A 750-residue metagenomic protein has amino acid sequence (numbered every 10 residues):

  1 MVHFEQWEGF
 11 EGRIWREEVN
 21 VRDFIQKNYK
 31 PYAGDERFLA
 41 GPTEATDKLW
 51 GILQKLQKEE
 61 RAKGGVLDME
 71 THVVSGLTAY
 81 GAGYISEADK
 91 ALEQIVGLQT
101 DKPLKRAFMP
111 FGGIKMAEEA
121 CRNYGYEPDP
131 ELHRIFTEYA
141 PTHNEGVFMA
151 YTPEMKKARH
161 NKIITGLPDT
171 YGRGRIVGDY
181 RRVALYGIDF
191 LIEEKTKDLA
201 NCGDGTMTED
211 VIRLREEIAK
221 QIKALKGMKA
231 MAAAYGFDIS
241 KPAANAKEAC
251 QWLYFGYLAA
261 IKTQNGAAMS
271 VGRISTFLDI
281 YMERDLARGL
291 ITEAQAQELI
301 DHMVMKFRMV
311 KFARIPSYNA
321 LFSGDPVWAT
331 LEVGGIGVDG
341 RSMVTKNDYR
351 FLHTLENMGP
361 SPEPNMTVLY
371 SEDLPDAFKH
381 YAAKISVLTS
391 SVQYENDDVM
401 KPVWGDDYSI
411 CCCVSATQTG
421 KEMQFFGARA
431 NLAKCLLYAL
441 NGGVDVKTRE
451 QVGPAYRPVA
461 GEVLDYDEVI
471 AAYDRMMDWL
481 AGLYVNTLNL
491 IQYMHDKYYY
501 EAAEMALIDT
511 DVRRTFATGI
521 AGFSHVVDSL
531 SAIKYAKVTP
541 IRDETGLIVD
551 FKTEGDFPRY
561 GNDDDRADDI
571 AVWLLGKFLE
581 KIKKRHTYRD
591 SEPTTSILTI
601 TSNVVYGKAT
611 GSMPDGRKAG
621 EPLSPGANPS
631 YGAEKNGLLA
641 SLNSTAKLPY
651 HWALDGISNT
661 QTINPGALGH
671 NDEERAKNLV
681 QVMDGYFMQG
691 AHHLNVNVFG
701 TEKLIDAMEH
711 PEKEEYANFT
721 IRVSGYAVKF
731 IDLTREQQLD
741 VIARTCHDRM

Functional and structural regions predicted by a protein language model:
V2-M750: Conserved catalytic cores of very large enzyme subunits
